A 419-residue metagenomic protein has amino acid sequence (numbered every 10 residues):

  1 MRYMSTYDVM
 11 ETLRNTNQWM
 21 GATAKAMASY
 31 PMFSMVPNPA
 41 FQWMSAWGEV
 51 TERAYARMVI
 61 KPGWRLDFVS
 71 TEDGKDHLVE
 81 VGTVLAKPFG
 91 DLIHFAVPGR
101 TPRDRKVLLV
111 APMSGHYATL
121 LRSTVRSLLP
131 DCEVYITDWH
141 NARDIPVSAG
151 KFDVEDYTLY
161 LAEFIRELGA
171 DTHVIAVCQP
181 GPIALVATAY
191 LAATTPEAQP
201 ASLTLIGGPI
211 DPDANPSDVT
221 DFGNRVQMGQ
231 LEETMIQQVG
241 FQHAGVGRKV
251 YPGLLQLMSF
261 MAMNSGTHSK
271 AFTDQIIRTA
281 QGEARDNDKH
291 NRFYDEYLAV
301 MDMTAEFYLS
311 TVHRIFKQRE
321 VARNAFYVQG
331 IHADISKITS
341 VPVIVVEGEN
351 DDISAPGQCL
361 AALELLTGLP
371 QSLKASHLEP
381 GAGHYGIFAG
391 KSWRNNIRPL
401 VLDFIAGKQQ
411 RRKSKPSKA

Functional and structural regions predicted by a protein language model:
M1-W47, G169-A170, A187-E306: Alpha/beta-hydrolase-fold enzymes
P31-V97: Low-complexity, highly charged intrinsically disordered N-terminal segments that act as targeting/localization
D67-I145: Short, surface-exposed "cap/lid" segments of acyl-processing enzymes
D144-P146, D156-H173, L185-A189: Conserved acidic catalytic loop of the alpha/beta-hydrolase fold
A176-A184: Gly/Ala-rich beta-loop-alpha elbow adjacent to hydrolase catalytic centers
I338-T339, V345-E347, D351: Short beta-strand/loop motif that positions the catalytic acidic residue of the alpha/beta-hydrolase fold
D352-Q358: Conserved alpha/beta-hydrolase "acid-adjacent" motif
E379-N395: Catalytic histidine-centered segment of alpha/beta-hydrolase-like enzymes
